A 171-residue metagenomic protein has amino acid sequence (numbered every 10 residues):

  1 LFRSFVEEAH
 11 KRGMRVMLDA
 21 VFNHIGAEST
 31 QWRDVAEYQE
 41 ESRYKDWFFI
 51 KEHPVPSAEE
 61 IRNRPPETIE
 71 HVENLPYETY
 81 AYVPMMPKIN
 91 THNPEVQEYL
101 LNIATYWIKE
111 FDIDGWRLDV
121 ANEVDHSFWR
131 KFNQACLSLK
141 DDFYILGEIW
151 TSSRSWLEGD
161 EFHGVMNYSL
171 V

Functional and structural regions predicted by a protein language model:
F5-N23: Hydrophobic or amphipathic alpha-helical targeting/insertion segments
H10, H24, W32-Q39, K51 (+3 more regions): Active-site-proximal helices and loops of the catalytic beta/alpha 8
M17, G115-A121: Short catalytic-loop micro-motif centered on adjacent basic/acidic residues
T30-M86: Core domains of carbohydrate- and sulfate-ester-processing enzymes
M85-K88, V96: Glycine/proline-rich, positively charged, aromatic-decorated active-site loop/lid region on the catalytic face
H92-E110: Short, acidic/polar
